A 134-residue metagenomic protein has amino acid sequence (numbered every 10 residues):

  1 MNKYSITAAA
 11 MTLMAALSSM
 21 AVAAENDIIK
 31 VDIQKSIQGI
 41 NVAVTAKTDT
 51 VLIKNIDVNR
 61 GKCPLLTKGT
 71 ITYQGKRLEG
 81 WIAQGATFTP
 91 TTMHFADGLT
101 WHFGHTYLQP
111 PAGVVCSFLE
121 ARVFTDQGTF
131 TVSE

Functional and structural regions predicted by a protein language model:
M1-A9: Bacterial N-terminal signal peptides that target proteins for export
A9-A16: Bacterial N-terminal signal peptides
S19-E25: Sec/Tat signal peptide C-region and signal peptidase I cleavage site
N26-I29, T131: Eukaryotic intrinsically disordered, low-complexity regulatory linkers and tails enriched in Ser/Thr/Pro
I29-T70: Short, surface-exposed binding/anchoring microloops in extracellular/periplasmic proteins
K68-C116: Intrinsically disordered, low-complexity Pro/Gly/Ser/Thr-rich segments with frequent PxxP/GP/PP motifs and embedded
P111-S133: Short, exposed beta-strand-loop hairpins at the edges of beta-sheets in extracellular/periplasmic proteins
